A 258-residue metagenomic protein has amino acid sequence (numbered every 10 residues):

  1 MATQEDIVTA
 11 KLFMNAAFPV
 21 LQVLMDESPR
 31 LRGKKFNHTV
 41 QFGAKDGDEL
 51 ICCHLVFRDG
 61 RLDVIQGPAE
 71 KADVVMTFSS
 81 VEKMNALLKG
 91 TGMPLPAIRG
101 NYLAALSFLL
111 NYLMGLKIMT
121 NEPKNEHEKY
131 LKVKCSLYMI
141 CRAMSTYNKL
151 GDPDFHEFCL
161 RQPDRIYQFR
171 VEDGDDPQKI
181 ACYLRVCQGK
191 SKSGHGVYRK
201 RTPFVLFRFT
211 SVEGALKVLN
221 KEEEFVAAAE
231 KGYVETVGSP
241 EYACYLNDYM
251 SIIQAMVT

Functional and structural regions predicted by a protein language model:
M1-T258: Feature captures hydrophobic
